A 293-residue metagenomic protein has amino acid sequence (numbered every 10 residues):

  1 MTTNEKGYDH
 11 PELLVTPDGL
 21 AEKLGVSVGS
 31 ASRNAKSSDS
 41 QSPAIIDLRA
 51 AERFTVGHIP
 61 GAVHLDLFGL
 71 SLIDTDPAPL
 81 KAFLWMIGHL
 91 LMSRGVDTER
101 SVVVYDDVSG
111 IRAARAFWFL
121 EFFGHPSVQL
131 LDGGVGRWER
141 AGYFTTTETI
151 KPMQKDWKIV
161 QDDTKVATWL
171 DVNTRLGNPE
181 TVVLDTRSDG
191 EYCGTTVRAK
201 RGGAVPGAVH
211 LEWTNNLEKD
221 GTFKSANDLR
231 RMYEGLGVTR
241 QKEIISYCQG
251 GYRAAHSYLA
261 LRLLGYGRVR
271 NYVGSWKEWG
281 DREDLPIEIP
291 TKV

Functional and structural regions predicted by a protein language model:
M1-V293: Cytosolic catalytic domains that perform sulfur/thiol-centered chemistry
